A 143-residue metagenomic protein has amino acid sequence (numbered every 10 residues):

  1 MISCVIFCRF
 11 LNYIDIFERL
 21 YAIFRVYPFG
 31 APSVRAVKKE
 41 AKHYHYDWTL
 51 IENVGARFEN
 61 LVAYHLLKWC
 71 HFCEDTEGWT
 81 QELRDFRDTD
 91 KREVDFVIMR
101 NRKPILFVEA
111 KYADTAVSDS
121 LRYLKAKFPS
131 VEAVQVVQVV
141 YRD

Functional and structural regions predicted by a protein language model:
M1-P104: Accessory nucleic acid-recognition modules appended to NTPase machines
Y44, R84, V108, E132-V136: Hydrophobic/aromatic beta-strand patches that form the interior of the parallel beta-sheet core in alpha/beta enzyme
P104-A110: Short, basic, glycine/proline-bearing loop/turn elements
K111-D143: Catalytic cores of nucleic-acid endonucleases
